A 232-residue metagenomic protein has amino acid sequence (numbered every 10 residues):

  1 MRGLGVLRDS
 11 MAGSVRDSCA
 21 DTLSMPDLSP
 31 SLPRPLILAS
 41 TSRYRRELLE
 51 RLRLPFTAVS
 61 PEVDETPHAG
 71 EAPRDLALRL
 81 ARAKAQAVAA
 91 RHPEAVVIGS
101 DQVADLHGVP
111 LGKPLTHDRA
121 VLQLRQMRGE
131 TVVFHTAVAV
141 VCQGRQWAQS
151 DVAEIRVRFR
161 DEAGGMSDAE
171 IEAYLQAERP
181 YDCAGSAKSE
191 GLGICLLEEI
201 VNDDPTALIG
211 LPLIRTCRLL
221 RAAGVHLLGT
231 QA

Functional and structural regions predicted by a protein language model:
L4-R8, G13: Short, low-complexity, charge-dense intrinsically disordered segments
S24-P26, D64: Catalytic cores of phosphodiester-bond-cleaving enzymes
P26-L36, P73-A232: Anionic-ligand binding patches
P26-R53: N-terminal beta1-alpha1 ligand-phosphate binding loop
R53-G70, W147-I155: Short glycine-rich, Thr/Ser-proximal phosphate-binding strand/loop in the N-terminal lobe of ATP-dependent enzymes
